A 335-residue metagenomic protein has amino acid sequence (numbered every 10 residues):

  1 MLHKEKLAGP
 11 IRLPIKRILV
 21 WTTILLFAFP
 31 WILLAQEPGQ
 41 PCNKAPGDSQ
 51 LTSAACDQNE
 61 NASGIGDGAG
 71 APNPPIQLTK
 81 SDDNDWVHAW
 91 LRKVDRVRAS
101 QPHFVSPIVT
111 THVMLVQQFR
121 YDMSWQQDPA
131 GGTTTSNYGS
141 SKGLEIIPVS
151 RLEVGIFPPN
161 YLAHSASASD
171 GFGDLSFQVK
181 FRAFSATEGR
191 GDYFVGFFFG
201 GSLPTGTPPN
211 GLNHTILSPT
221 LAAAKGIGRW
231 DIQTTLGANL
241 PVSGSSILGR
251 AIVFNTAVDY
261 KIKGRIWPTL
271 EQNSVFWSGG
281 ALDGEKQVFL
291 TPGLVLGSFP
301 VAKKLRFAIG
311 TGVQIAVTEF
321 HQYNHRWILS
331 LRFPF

Functional and structural regions predicted by a protein language model:
M1-R17: N-terminal secretory signal peptides that target proteins for export/translocation
A8-P10, V20, Q40, V275: Short amphipathic alpha-helical "recognition" segments used for binding
R12, T23-I24, S53, L221: N-terminal compositionally biased, intrinsically disordered segments and leader/signal-like regions
W21-P30: Bacterial N-terminal signal peptides
W31-A35: Sec/Tat signal peptide C-region and signal peptidase I cleavage site
Q36-F335: Transmembrane beta-barrel domains of Gram-negative outer membranes and organellar outer membranes
